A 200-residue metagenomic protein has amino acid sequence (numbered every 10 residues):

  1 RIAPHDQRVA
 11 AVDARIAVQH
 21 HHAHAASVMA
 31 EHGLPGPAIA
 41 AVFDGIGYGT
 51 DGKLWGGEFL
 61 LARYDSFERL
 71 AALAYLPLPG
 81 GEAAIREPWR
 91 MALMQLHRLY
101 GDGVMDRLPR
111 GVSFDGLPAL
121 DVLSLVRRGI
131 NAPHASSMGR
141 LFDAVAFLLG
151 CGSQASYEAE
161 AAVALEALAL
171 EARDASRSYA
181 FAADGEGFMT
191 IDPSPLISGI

Functional and structural regions predicted by a protein language model:
R1, R15-H20, A40-V42, T50 (+2 more regions): General beta-strand structural signal in soluble alpha/beta enzymes
R1-A3, Q7, L78-P118: Conserved catalytic alpha/beta cores of large enzymes that bind or transform nucleotide phosphates and polynucleotides
R1-D13, T50-L61: Short Gly/Thr/Asp-enriched flexible loops that form oxyanion-binding sites at enzyme active sites
A17-A40: Conserved phosphate-binding catalytic cores of ATP/NTP-utilizing and phosphoryl-transfer enzymes
A41, G57-L61, D143-A144: Short beta-strand scaffold segments in enzyme catalytic cores
Y48-G49, L54-L73, R90, V112-G116 (+1 more regions): Flexible glycine/proline-rich, aromatic-decorated loop/lid segments
E68-E82, L125-I130: Short beta-alpha connecting loops at secondary-structure transitions that line or flank enzyme active sites
H97-I200: A contiguous, well-structured pocket-lining segment that forms one wall/lid of small-molecule binding clefts in soluble
